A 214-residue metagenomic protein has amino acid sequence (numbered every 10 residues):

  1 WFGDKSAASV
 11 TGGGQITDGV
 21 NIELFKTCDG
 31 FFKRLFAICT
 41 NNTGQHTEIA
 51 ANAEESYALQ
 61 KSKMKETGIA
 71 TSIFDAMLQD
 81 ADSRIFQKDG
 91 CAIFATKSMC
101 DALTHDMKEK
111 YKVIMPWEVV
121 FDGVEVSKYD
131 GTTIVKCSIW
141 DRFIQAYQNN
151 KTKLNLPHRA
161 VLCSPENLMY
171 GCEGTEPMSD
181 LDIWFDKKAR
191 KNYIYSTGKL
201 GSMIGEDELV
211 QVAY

Functional and structural regions predicted by a protein language model:
W1-Q79, H105-Y214: Sequence/fold signature of self-assembling virion shell proteins
A81-S83: A generic local secondary-structure boundary/capping motif
I85-G90, Y129: Short gly/pro-enriched beta-turn/loop segments at secondary-structure junctions
G90-C100: Beta-edge loop/turn motif
